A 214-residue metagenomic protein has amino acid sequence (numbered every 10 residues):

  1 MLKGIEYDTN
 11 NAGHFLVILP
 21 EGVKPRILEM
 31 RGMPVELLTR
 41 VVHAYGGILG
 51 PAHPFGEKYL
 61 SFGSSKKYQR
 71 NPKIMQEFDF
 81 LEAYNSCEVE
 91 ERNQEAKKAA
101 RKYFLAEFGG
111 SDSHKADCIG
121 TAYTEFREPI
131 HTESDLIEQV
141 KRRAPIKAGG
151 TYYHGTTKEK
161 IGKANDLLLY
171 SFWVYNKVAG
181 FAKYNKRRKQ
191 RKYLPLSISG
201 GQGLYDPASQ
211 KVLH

Functional and structural regions predicted by a protein language model:
M1, M30-M33, M75: Detector for methionine-enriched segments
M1-N10: Mid-domain alpha/beta scaffold segments of enzyme catalytic cores
I5, A52, S111: Active-site flanking residues adjacent to catalytic metal/cofactor-binding acidic residues
T9-P25, R40, E57-H214: Charged catalytic cores and adjacent phosphate/nucleic-acid-binding surfaces used for phosphate/nucleic-acid chemistry
M30-P34, S86-V89: Short beta->alpha connector loops
R31-S65: Internal catalytic-core helix/loop-beta-alpha segment that presents or stabilizes conserved functional determinants
